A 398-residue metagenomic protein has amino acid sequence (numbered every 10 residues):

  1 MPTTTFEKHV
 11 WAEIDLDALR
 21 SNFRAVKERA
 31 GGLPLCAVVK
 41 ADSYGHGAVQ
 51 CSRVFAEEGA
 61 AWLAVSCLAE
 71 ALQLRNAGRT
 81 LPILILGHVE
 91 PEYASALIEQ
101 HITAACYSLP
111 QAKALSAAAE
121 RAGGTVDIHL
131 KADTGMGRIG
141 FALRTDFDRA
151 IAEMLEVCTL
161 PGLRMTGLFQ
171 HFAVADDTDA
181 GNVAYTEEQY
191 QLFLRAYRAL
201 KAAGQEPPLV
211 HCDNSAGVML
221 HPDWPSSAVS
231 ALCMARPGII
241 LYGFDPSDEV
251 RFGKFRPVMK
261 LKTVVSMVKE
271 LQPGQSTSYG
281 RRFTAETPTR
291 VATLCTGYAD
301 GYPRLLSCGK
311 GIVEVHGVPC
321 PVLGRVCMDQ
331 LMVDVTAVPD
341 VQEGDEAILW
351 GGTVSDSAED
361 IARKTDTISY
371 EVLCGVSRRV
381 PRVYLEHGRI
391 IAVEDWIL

Functional and structural regions predicted by a protein language model:
P2-R20, R24, A69-E70, V89 (+3 more regions): Active-site anion/phosphate-binding pocket segments in diverse small-molecule metabolic enzymes
T3-F6, V10-E13, A18-S21, G31-L209 (+1 more regions): Active-site-proximal beta-alpha core segment in soluble small-molecule metabolic enzymes
